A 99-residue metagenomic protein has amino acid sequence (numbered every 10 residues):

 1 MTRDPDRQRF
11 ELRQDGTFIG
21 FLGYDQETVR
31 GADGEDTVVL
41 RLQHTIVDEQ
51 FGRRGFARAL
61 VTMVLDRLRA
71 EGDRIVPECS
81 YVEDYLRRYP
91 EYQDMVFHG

Functional and structural regions predicted by a protein language model:
M1-R9: Active-site rim helix/loop that mediates acceptor-substrate recognition in acyltransferases
Q8-I19: Conserved beta-hairpin
D15, L22-D36: A conserved beta-strand-loop-helix scaffold within acyl/acetyltransferase catalytic domains
D36-E49: Conserved acetyl-CoA binding element of GNAT-fold acetyltransferases
F51, G55-L60: Conserved acetyl-CoA pyrophosphate-binding loop and the N-cap/start of the following alpha-helix in GNAT-like
A59-R74: Conserved acyl-CoA
I75-R87: Conserved beta-strand-loop-alpha-helix junction that forms the acyl-donor binding cleft
Q93-G99: Conserved catalytic-core motifs of GNAT/GCN5-like acyltransferases
